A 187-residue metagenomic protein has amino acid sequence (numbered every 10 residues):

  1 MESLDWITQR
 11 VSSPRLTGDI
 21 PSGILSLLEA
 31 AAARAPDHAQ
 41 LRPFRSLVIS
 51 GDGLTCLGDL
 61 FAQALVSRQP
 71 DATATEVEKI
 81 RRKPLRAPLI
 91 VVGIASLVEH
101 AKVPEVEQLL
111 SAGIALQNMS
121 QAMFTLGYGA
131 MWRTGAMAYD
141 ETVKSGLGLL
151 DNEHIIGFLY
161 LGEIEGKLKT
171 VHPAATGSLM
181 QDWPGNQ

Functional and structural regions predicted by a protein language model:
M1-R86, Q187: N-terminal amphipathic, basic helical "cap/leader" segment at the start of enzyme domains
E2-S12, I155-Q187: C-terminal helix-cap and adjacent tail motif
A32, V91, L97-S145: Small-aliphatic-rich amphipathic alpha-helix that forms the alpha element of a beta-alpha
D52-C56, A62-Q63, L97-E99, E141 (+1 more regions): Short, charged/polar surface micro-motifs in flexible loops or helix N-caps
V66, L85-V98: Acidic-glycine-rich active-site phosphate/pyrophosphate-binding loop
V143-H154: Short, electropositive alpha-helical surface patch
